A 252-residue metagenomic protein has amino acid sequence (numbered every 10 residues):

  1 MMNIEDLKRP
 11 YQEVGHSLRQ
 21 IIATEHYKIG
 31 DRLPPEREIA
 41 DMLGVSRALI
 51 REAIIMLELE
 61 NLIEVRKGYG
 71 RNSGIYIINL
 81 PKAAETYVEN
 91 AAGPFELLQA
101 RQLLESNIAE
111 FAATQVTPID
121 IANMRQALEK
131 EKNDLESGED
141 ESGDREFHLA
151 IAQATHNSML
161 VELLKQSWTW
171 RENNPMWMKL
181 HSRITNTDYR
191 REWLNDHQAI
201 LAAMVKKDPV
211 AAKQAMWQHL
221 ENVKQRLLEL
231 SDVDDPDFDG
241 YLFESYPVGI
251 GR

Functional and structural regions predicted by a protein language model:
M1, V210-R252: C-terminal effector-binding regulatory domain of bacterial HTH transcription factors
M1-E110, T114, V248-R252: Short linear motifs at protein or domain termini
I29, S137-E141, R183: Short, surface-exposed loop/turn segments at secondary-structure junctions
T86, L180-D188, D237: Short helix-coil transition/hinge motifs at the ends and kinks of transmembrane helices, capturing the brief
Q99, R190-E192: Short helix-capping and inter-helix turn/linker motifs at the boundaries of alpha-helical repeat units
A100-M178, H197, A202, A211-Q225 (+1 more regions): Conserved amphipathic alpha-helical segments that form helical-bundle/coiled-coil interaction surfaces
E136, D188-Y189: Short coil/turn linker motifs that delimit alpha-helical repeat modules in TPR/alpha-solenoid proteins
V205-K206: Well-ordered alpha/beta subsegment
